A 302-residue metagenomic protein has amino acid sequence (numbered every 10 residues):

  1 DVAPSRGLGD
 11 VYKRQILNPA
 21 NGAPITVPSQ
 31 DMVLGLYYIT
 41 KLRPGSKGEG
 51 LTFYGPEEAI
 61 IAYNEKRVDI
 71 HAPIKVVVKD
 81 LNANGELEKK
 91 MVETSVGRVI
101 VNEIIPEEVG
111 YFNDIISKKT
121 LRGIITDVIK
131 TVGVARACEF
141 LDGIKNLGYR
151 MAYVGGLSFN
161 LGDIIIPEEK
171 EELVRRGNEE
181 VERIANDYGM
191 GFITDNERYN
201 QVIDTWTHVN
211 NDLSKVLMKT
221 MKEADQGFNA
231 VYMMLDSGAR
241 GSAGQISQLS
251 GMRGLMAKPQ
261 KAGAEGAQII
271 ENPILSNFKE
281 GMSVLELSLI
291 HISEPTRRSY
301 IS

Functional and structural regions predicted by a protein language model:
D1, V128-I129, G133, I144 (+3 more regions): Phosphate-interacting basic helix/loop segments used at nucleotide- and nucleic-acid interfaces
D1-L8, Y12, I290-S302: Single conserved hydrophobic/aromatic residue that forms the stacking wall/gate of nucleotide- or nucleobase-binding
S5-R136, N146, M151, V284: Conserved, carboxylate-rich catalytic/transport cores that coordinate ions
R14-P24, S46-G48, K215-N229, A257 (+1 more regions): Active-site phosphate-binding and catalytic loops of NTP-dependent enzymes
M151-V231, L235-G241, I246, M252-L289 (+1 more regions): Extended, well-ordered alpha-helical scaffold/bundle regions in very large, multi-domain proteins
